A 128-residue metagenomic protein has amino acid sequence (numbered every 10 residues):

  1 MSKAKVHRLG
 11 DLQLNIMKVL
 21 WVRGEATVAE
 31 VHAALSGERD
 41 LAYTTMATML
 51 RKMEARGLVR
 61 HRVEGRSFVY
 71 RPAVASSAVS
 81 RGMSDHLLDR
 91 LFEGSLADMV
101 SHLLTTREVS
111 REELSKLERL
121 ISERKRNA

Functional and structural regions predicted by a protein language model:
H7-L12, E64-G82: Short, cationic-aromatic polyanion-contact patches
L14-L20, V100: Hydrophobic residues on short alpha-helical segments
V19-T27: Short capping segments at the starts of secondary-structure elements
A26-L35: Short acidic, hydrophobic short linear motifs in intrinsically disordered regions
A47-R51: Short, hydrophobic-biased segments on the C-terminal half of alpha helices that form "recognition helices"
G57: Glycine-centered, phosphate/nucleic-acid-interacting loop/turn motifs that mediate DNA/RNA or nucleotide
H61: Short beta-strand "wing" residues that participate in macromolecule-binding interfaces
V79-N127: Amphipathic alpha-helical dimerization/coiled-coil segments that flank or bridge DNA-binding/regulatory modules
